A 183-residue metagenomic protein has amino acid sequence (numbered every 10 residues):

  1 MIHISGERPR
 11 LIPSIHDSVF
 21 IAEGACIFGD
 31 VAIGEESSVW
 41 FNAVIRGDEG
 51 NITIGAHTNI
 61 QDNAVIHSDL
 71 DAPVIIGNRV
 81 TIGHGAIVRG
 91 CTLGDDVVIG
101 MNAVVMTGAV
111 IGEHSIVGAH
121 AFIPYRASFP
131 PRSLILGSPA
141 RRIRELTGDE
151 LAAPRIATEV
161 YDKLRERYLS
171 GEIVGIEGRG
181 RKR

Functional and structural regions predicted by a protein language model:
M1-I15, D48, A56, D62-A64 (+3 more regions): Glycine-rich hexapeptide-repeat left-handed beta-helix
R10, S14-N59, N63-S68: A positional/architectural concept
